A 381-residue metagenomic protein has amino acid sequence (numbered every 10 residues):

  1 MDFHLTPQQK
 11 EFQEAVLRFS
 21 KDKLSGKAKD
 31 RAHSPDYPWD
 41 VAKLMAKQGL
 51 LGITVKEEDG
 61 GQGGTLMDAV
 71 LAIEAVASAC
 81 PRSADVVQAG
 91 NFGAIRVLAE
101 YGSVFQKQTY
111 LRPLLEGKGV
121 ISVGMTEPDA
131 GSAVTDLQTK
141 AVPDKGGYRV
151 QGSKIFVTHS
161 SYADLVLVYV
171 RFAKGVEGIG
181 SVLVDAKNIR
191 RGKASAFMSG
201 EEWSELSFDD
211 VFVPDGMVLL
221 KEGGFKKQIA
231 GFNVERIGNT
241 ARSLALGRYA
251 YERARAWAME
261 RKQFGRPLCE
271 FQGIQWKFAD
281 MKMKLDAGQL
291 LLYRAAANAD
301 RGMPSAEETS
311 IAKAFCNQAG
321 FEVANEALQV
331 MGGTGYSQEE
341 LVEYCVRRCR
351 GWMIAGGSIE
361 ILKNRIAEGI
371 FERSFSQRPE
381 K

Functional and structural regions predicted by a protein language model:
M1-S83, A89, Y101-F105, P113 (+3 more regions): Alpha-helical interface subdomain recognition
G49, A72-A77, L183-I189, D210-F212: Short Ser/Thr-interspersed hydrophobic loop/turn segments at strand-loop and sheet-helix junctions that line or gate
G63-V76, L111, A133-L137, S207 (+1 more regions): Structural signature of FAD isoalloxazine-binding scaffolds in flavoprotein oxidoreductases
Y110, L137, S153-I155, G192-S195: Short beta-alpha junctions and helix-cap segments that line functional grooves
G117-M125: A short, Trp-centered hydrophobic/proline-enriched beta-strand micro-motif
D129-S132, F156-H159, R171-A173, S195-E202: Short Gly/Pro-enriched turn/cap motifs at secondary-structure boundaries
D136, D185-D215: Flexible, small-/acidic-enriched active-site or ligand-binding loops
Q151-R190: A short core secondary-structure module
